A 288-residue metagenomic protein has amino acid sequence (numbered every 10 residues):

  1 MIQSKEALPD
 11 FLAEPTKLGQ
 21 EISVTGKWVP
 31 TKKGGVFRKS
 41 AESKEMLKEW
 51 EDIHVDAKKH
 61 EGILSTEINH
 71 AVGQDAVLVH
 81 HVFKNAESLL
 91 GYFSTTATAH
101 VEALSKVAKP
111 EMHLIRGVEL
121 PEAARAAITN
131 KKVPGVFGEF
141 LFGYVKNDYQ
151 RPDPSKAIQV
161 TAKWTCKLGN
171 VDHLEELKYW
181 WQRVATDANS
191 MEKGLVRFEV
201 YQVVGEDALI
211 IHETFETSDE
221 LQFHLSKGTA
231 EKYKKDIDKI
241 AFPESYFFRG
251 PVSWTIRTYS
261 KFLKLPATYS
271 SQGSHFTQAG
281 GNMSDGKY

Functional and structural regions predicted by a protein language model:
I2-L78, K84-S94, T98-A99, S105-L209 (+2 more regions): Short S/T/G/P-rich N-terminal loop/turn motif that feeds into the first structured element of a domain
T229-D236: A short, acidic, amphipathic alpha-helical segment used as a generic capping/interface helix at domain edges
